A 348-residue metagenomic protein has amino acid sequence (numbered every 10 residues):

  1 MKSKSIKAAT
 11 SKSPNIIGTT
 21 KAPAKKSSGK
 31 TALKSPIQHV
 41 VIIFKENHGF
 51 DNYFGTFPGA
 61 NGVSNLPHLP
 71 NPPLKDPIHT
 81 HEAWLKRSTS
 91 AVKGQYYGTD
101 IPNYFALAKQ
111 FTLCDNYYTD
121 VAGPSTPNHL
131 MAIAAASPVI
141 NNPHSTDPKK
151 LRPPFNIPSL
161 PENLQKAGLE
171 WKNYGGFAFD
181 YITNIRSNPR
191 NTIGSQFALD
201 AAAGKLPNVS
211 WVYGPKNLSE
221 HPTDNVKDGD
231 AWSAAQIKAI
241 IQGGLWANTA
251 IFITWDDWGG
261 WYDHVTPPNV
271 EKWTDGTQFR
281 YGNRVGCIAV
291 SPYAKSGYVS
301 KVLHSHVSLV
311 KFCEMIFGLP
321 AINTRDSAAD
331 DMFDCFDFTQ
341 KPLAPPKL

Functional and structural regions predicted by a protein language model:
K2-I6, S13-L348: N-terminal pro-sequences and low-complexity stem/linker regions of secreted or lumenal proteins
